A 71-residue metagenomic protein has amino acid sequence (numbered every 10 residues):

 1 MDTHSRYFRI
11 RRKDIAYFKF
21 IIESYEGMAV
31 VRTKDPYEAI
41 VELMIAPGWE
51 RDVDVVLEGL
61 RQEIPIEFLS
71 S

Functional and structural regions predicted by a protein language model:
M1-I10: Short glycine-/aliphatic-rich beta-strand segments at the starts of folded cytosolic domains
R6, A39-V41: Short beta-strand micro-motifs in enzyme catalytic cores
R11-E26: Short amphipathic alpha-helix segments
M28-R32: A short linear hydrophobic-aromatic micro-motif
T33-Y37: RNA-recognition motif
E42-S71: C-terminal structural segments of small proteins and small subunits
